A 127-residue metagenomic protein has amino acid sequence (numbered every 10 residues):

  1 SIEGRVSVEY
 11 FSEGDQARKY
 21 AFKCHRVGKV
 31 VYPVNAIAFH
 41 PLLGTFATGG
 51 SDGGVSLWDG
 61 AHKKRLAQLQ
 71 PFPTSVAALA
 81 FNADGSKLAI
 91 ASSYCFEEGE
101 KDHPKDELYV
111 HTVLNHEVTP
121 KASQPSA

Functional and structural regions predicted by a protein language model:
S1-A127: WD40-repeat beta-propeller superdomains and closely related acidic/aromatic-rich repeat-like regions
